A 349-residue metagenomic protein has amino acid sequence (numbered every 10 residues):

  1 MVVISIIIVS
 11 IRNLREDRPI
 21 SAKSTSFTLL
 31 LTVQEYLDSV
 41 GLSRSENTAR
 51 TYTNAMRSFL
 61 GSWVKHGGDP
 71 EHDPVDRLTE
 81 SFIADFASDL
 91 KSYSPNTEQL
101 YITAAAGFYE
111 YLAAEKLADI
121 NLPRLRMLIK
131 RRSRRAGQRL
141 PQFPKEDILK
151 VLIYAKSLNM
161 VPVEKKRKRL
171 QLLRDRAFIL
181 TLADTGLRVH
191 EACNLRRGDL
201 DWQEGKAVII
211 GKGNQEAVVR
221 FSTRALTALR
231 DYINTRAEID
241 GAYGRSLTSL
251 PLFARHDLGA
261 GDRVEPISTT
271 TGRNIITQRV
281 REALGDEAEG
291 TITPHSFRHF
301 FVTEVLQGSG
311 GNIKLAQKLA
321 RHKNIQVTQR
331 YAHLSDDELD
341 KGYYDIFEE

Functional and structural regions predicted by a protein language model:
V2-E349: Conserved catalytic core of the tyrosine transesterase superfamily
